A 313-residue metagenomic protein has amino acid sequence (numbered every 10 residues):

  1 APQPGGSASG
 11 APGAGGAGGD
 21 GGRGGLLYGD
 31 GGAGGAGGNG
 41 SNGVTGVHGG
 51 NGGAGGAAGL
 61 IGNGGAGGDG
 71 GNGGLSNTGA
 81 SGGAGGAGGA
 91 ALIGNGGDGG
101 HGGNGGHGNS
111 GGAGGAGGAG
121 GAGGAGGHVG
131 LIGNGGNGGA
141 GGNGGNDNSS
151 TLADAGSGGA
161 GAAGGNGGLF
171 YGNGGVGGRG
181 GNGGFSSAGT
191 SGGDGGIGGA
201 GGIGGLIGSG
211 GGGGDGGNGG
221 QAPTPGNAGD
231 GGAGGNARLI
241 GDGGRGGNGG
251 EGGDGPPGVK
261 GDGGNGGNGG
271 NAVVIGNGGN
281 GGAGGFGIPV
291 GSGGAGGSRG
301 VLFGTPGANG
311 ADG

Functional and structural regions predicted by a protein language model:
A1-G313: Long, compositionally biased tandem-repeat segments
